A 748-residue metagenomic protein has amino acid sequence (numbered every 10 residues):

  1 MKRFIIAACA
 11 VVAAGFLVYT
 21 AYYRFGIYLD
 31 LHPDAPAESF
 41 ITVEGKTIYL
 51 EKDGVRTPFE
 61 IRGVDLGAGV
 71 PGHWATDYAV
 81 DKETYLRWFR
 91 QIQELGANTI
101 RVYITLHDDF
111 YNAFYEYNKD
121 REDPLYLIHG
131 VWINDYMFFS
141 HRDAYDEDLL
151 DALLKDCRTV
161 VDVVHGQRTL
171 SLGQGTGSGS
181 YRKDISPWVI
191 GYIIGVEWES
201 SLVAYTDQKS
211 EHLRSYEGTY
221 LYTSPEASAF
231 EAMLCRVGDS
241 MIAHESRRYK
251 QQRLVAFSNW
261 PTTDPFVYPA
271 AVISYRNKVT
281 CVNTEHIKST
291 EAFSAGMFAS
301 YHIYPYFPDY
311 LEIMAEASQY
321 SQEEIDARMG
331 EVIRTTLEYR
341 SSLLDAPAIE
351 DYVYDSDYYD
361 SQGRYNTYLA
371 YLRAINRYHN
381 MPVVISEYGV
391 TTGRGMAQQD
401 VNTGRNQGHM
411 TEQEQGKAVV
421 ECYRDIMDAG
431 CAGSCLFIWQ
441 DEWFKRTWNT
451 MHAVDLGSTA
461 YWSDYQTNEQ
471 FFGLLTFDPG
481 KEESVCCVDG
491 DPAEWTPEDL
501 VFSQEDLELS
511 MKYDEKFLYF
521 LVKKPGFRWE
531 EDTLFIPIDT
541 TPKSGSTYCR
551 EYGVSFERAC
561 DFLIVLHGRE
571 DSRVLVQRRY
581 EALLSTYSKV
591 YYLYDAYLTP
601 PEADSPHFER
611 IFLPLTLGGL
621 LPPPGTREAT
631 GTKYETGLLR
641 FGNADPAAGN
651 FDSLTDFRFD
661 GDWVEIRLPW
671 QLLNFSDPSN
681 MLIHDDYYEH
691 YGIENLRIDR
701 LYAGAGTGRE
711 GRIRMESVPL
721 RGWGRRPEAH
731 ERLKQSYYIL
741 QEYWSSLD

Functional and structural regions predicted by a protein language model:
M1-A13: N-terminal Sec-pathway targeting helices
G26-K119: Active-site-adjacent substrate/metal-binding segments within catalytic domains of carbohydrate-active enzymes
K82-A152, V237-R253: Aromatic-lined substrate-binding rim segments of carbohydrate-active enzymes
N134-F139, D143-D146, T159-S228, Y249-P261: Active-site groove signature of glycoside hydrolases
N277-N402: Glycoside hydrolase catalytic-domain groove-lining segments
G395-G404, E414, D425-V501, L733 (+2 more regions): Aromatic-rich peripheral "rim/lid" segments of glycoside hydrolase catalytic domains that contact and position glycan
G490, F517-P525, D662-W670: Short, well-ordered beta-strand segments enriched in hydrophobic/aromatic residues
F502-P623, N680-R709: Surface-exposed, glycine/proline- and aromatic-rich loop segments on solvent-exposed faces across compartments
